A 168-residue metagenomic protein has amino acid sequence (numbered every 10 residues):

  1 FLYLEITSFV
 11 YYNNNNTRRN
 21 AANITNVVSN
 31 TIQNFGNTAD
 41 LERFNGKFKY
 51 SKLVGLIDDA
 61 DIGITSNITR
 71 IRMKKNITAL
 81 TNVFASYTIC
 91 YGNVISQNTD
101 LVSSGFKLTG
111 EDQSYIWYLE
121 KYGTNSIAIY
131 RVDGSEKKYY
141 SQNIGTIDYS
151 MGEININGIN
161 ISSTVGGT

Functional and structural regions predicted by a protein language model:
F1-T88: Acidic, low-complexity glycine/serine/threonine-rich segments
E5, E42, Q97, E111-Q113 (+4 more regions): Glutamate identity and glutamate-enriched acidic tracts
D40, G46, V83, Y87 (+5 more regions): A general marker of short, structured functional hotspots
G63-Y115, Y122, S162, G167-T168: Polar low-complexity, Ser/Thr/Gly/Ala/Asp/Asn-rich disordered segments used for subunit assembly and tip/surface
G123-N125, V132-T168: Surface-exposed interaction regions enriched in Ser/Thr/Asp/Glu that occur as long low-complexity tracts or repetitive
